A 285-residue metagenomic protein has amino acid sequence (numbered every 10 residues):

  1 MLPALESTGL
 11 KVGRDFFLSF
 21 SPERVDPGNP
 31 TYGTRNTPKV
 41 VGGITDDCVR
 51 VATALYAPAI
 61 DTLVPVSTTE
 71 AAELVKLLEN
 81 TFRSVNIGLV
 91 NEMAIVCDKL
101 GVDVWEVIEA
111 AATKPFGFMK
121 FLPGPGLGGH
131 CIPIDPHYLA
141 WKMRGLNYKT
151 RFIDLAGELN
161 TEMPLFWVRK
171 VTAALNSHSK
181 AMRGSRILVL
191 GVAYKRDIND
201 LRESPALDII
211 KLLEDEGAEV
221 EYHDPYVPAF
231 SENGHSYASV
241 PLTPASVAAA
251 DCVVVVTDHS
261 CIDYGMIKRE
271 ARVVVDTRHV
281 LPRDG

Functional and structural regions predicted by a protein language model:
M1-G285: Structural/interface elements that position substrates and couple domains in central-metabolism enzymes
